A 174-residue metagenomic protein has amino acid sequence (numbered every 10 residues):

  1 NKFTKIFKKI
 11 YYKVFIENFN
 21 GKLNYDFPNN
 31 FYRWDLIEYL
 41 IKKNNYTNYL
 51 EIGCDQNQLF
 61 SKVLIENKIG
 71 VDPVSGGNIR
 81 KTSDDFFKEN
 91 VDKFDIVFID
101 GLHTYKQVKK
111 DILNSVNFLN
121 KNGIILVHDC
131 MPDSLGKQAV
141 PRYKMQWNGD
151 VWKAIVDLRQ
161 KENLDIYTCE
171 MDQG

Functional and structural regions predicted by a protein language model:
N1-F98, L102-G174: A short alpha-helical cap/connector motif
